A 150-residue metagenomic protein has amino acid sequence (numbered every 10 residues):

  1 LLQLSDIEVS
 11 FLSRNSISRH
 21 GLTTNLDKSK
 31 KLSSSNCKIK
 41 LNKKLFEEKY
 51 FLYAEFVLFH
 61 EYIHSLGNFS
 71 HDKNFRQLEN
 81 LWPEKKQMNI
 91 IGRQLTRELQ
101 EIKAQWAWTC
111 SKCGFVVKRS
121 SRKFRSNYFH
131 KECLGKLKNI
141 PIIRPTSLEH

Functional and structural regions predicted by a protein language model:
L1-E48, L52, F69-H150: Metalloprotease/metallohydrolase-associated module, dominated by Zn2+-dependent proteases
F56-N68: Active-site recognition of the HExxH zinc-binding catalytic motif
